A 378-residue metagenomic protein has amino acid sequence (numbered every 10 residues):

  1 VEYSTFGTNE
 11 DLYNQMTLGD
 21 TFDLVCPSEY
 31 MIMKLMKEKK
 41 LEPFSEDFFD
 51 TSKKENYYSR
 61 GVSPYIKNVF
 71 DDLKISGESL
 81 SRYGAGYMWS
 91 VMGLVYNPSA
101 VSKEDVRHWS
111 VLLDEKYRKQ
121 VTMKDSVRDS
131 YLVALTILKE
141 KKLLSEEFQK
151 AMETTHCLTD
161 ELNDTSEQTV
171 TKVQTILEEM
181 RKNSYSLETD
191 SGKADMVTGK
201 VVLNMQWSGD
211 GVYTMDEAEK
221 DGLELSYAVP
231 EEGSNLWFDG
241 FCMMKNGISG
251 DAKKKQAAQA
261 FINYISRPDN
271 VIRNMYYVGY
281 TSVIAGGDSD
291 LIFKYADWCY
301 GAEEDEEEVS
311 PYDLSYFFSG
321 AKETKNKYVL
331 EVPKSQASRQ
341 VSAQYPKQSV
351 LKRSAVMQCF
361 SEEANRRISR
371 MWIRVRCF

Functional and structural regions predicted by a protein language model:
V1-E38: Early extracytoplasmic/lumenal segment of secretory-pathway proteins
Y30-E42, K54-R107, S130-L143, L236-M244: Periplasmic solute-binding protein
L35-F44, S79-S81, T214-V229: Ligand-binding "clamshell"
D50-N56, A151-M152, T171-E178, D221-K245: Periplasmic-binding protein-like
S110-V127, E161: Short loop->beta-strand "edge-of-pocket" segments that line small-molecule binding or catalytic clefts across diverse
M123, S130-I137, K142-S226: Ligand-binding pocket segment of bilobal, Venus flytrap-like solute-binding proteins
M243-Y345: Mature extracytoplasmic/periplasmic domains
S319-F378: Conserved C-terminal helix/tail region of periplasmic/extracytoplasmic solute-binding proteins
